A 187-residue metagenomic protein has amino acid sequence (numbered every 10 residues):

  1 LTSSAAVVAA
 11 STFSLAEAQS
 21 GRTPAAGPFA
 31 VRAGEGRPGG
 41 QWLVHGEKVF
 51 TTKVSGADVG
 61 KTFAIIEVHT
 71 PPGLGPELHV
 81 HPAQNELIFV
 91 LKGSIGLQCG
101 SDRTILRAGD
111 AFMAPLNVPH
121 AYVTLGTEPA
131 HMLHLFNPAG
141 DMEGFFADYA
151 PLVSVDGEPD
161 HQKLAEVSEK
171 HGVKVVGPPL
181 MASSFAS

Functional and structural regions predicted by a protein language model:
L1-S20: N-terminal export signals
Q19-G27: Cleaved targeting-peptide boundary
G39-L78, Q84: A short glycine-rich, His/Asp/Glu-containing loop-to-beta-strand
V49, L87, S94-G96, R103 (+2 more regions): Structural motif
E67-P71, V80-L97, L135-N137: Short, conserved beta-strand element in jelly-roll/cupin
S101-N117: Short acidic-glycine-tyrosine-enriched beta hairpin
L116-E143: Ligand-binding loop in jelly-roll beta-barrel domains
D148-S187: Acidic/histidine-enriched, glycine/proline-rich intrinsically disordered or flexible terminal extensions
